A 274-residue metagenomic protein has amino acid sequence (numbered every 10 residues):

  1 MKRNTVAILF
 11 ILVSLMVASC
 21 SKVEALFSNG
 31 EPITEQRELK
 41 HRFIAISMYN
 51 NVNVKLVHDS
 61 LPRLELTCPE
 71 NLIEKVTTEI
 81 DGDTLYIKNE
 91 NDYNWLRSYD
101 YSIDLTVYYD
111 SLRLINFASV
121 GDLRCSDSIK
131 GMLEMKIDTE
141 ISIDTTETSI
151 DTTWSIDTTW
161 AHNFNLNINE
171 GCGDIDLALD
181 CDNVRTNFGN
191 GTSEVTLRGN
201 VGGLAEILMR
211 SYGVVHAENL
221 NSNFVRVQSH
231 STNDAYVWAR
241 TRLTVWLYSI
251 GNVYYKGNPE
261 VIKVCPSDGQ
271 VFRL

Functional and structural regions predicted by a protein language model:
M1-S19: Sec-dependent bacterial lipoprotein signal peptides
T5, C20-I73, Y86, E90-Y108 (+5 more regions): Short acidic/polar N-terminal linker immediately downstream of export determinants
I44-L56, L105, L112-L274: Extended, compositionally simple hydrophobic/Ser/Thr-rich segments that build repetitive fibrous architectures
T84-L85, L112: Hydrophobic residues embedded in beta-strands of well-ordered beta-sheets
